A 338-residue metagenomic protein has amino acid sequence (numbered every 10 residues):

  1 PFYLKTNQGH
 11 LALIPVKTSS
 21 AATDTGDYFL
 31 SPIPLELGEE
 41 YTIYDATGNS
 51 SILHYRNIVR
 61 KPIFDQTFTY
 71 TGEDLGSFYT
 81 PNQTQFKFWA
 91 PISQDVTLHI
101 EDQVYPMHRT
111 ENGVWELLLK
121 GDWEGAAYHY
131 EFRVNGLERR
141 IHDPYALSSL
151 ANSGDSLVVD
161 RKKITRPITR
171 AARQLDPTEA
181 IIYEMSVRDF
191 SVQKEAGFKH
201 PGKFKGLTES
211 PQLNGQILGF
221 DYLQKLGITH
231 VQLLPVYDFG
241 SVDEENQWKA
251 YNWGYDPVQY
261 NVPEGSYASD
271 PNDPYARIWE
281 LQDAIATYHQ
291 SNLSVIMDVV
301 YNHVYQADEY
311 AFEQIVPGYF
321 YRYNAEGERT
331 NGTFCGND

Functional and structural regions predicted by a protein language model:
P1, W89-V96, W123: Short proline/glycine-enriched turn/loop motifs at strand-loop junctions of beta-rich domains
P1-L11, L98: Extended low-complexity, serine/threonine- and proline-enriched intrinsically disordered segments
T6-Q8, T47, D102, G136: Residue-level detection of beta-strand-connecting loop/turn positions
N7-D24, Q103-T110: Solvent-exposed serine/threonine-rich low-complexity stretches and specific carbohydrate-binding patches
A21-Q85, R109-S210: The feature marks proteins involved in alpha-glucan
F86-F88, Y251: Short, well-ordered beta-strand segments enriched in hydrophobic/aromatic residues
W89-S93, E101, T110: A short, compositionally biased micro-patch
R188-D338: Substrate-binding/active-site clefts of carbohydrate-active enzymes
